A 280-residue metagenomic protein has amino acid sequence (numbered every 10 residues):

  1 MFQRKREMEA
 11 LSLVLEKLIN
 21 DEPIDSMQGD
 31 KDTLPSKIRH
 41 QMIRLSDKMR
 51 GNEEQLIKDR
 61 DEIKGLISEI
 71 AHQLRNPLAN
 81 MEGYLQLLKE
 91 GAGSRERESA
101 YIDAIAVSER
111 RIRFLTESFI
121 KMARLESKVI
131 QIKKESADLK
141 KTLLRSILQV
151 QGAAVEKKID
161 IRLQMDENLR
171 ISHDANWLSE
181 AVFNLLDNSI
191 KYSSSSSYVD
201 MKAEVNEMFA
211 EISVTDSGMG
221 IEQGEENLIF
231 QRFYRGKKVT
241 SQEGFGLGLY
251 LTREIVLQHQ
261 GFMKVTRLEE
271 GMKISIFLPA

Functional and structural regions predicted by a protein language model:
V107-I112: Short alpha-helical segment of the dimerization/phosphotransfer core of two-component systems
K133-S136, V155, D160-R170: Conserved catalytic submotifs in the C-terminal HATPase_c
S189-I190: Short helix-loop "hinge" at the ATP-lid/N-box region of the Bergerat-fold HATPase_c
S196-M208: Short beta-strand/loop element within the Bergerat-fold HATPase_c
D216: Acidic ATP/Mg2+-coordinating residue in the GHKL
I221-Y234: Short conserved segment of the HATPase_c
G261-V265: Conserved glycine-rich
